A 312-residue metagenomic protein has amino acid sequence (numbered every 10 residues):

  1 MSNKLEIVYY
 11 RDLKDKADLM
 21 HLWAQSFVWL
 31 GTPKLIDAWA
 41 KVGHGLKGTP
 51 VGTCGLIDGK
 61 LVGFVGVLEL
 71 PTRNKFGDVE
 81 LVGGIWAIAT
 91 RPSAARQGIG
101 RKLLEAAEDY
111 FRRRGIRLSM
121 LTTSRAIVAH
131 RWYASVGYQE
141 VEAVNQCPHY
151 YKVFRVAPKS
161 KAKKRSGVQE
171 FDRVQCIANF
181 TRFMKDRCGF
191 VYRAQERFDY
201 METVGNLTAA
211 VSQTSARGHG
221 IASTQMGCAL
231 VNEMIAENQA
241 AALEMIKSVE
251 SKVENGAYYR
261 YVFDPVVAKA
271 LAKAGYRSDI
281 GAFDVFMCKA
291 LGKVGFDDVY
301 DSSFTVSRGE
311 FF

Functional and structural regions predicted by a protein language model:
L13-Q25, F171-D186, D298-V306: A short, well-structured alpha-helix characteristic of acyl/acetyltransferase catalytic modules
M20, Q25-N74, K185-A209: Active-site rim helix/loop that mediates acceptor-substrate recognition in acyltransferases
G52-C54, K60-E69, G84-A89, M120 (+2 more regions): Conserved beta-strand in the GNAT
P71-V79, G227-E233: A short, polar/charged loop-to-alpha-helix boundary motif
T90, R96-D109, S135, N238-K252: Conserved acetyl-CoA-binding loop-helix of GNAT-fold acetyltransferases
L104, F111-S124, E254-D264: Conserved GNAT acetyl-CoA-binding A-motif
V136-K159, S223, N232-A240, K247-F312: Active-site/acyl-donor-binding loops of N-acyltransferases
Q139-M234: Amide-forming acyltransferase catalytic core, primarily the GNAT-like/NAT-type and related acyltransferase folds
